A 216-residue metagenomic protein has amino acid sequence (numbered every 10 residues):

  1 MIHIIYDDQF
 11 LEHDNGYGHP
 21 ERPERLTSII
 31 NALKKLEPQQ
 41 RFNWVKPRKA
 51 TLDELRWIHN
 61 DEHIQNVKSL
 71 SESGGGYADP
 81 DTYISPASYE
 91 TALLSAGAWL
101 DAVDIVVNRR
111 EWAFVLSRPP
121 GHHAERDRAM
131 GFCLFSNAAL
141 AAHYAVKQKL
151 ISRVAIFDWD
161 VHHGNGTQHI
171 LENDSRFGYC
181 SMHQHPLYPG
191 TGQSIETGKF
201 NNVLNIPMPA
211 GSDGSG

Functional and structural regions predicted by a protein language model:
M1-G216: HDAC/HDAC-like amidohydrolase catalytic core signature
